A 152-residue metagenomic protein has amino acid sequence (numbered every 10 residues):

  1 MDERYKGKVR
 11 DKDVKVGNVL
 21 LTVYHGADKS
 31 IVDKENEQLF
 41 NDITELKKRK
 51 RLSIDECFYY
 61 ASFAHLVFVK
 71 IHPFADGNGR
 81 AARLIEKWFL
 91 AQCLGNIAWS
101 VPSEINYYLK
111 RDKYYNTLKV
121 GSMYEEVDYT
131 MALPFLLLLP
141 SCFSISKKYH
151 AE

Functional and structural regions predicted by a protein language model:
M1-E152: FIC/Doc superfamily catalytic core
